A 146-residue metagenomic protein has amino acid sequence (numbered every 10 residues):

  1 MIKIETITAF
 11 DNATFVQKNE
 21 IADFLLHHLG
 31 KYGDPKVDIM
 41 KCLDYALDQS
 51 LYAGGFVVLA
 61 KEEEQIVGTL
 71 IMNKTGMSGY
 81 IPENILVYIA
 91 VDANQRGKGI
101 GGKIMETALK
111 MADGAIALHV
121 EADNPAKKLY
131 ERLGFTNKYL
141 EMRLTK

Functional and structural regions predicted by a protein language model:
M1-D23, H27: Conserved N-terminal entry element of GNAT/NAT acetyltransferase domains
H27-P35, Y45: N-terminal first-folded block
L47-L59, I85: A short helix-loop-beta-strand connector motif used in the catalytic cores of GNAT acetyltransferases and, in some
L59, Q65-K74, I85, A90: Conserved beta-strand in the GNAT
Y80-A93, H119-E121, L140-R143: Conserved acetyl-CoA binding element of GNAT-fold acetyltransferases
V91, G97-K110, K128, R132-L133: Conserved acetyl-CoA-binding loop-helix of GNAT-fold acetyltransferases
A112-A122: Conserved GNAT acetyl-CoA-binding A-motif
E131-E141: Conserved acetyl-CoA-binding loop of GNAT-fold acetyltransferases
